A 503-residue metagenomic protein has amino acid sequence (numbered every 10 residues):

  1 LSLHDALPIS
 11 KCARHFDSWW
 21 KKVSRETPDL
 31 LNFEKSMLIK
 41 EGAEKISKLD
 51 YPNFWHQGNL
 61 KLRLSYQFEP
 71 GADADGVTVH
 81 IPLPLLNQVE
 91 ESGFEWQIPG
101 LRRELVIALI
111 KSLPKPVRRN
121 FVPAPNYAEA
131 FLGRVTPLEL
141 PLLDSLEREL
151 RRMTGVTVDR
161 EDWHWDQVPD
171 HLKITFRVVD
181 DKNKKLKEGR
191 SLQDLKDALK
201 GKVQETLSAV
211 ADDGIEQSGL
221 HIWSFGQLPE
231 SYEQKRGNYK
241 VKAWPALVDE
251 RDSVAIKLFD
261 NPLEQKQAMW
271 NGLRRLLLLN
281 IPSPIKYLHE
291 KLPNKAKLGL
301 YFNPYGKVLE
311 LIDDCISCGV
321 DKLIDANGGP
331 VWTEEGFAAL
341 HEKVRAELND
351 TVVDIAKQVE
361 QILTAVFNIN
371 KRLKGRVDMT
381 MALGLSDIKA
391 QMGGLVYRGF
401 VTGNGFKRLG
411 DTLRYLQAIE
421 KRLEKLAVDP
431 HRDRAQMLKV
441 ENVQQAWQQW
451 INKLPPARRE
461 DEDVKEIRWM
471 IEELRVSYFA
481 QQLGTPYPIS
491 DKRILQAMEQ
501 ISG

Functional and structural regions predicted by a protein language model:
L1, A6-G503: A positional "C-terminalness" feature that preferentially activates on distal terminal regions of long, nucleic
